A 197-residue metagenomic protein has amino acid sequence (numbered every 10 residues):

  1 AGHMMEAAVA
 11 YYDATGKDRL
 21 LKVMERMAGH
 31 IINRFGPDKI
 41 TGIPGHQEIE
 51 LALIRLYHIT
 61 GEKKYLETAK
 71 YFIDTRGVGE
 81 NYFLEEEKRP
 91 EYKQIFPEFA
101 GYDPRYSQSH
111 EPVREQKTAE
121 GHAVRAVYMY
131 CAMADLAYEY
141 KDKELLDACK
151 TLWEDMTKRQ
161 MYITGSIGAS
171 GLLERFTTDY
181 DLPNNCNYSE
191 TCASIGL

Functional and structural regions predicted by a protein language model:
A1-G196: Glycan-recognition and catalytic cores of secretory/periplasmic carbohydrate-active enzymes
